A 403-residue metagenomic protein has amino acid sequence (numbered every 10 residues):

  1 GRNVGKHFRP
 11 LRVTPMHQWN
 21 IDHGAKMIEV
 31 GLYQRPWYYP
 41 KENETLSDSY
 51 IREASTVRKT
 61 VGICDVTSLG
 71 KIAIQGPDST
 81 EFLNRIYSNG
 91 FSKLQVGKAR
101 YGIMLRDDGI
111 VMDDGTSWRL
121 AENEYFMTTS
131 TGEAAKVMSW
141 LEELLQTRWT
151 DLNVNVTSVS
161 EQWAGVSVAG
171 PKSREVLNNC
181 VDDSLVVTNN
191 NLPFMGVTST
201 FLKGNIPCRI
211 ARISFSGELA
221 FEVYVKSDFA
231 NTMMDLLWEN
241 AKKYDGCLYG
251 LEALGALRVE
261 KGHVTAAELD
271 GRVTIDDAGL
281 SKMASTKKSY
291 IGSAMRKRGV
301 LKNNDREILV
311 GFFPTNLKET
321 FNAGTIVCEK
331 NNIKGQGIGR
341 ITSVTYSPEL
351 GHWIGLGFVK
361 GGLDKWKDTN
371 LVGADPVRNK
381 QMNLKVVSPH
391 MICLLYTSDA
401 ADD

Functional and structural regions predicted by a protein language model:
G1-E29, R35-W37, E42-T45, A121-N123 (+1 more regions): Conserved, structured C-terminal
G1-L105, I110-M112: Acidic, proline/glycine-enriched N-terminal capping motif
C64-D78, W118-F126, V166-V168: N-terminal glycine-rich flavin-associated loop
G70, G102, G115-T116, T198 (+2 more regions): Residue-level detector of beta-strand structural context in well-folded domains
G70, I74, M112, T128-G132 (+1 more regions): Short coil/turn segments at secondary-structure boundaries
K93-N123, M127-L144: Well-ordered mid-protein domain cores that form the structural environment of catalytic cofactors
D399-D403: A short, hydrophobic C-terminal helix/tail in secreted or cell-surface proteins
